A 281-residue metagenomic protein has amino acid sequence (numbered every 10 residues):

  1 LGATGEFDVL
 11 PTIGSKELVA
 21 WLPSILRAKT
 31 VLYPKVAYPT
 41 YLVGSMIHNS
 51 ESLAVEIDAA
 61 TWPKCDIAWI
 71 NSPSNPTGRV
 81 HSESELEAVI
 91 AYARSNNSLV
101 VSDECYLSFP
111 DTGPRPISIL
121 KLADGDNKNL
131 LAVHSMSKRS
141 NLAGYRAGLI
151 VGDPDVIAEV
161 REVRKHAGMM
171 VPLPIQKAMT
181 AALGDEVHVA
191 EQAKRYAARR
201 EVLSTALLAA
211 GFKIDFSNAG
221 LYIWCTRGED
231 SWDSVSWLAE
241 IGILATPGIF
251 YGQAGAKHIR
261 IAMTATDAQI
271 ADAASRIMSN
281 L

Functional and structural regions predicted by a protein language model:
L1-A91, S108-F109, P114-G125: Conserved core of the PLP fold type I
Y33, A54, S102, A245-P247: Hydrophobic residues in well-ordered beta-strands that form the structural core
H48, S95-N96, D126, A210 (+1 more regions): Helix C-cap/helix->beta junction micro-motif
E104-Y106, S135-M136: Short strand-turn motif at the edge of the Rossmann-like AdoMet-binding core
A123-A197, L281: Conserved core segment of the aminotransferase class I/II
D126, E229, E240-T246, Y251-L281: PLP-dependent enzyme catalytic core of the Aspartate aminotransferase-like
Q176, T180, Y196-S204, I214-T226 (+1 more regions): Conserved glycine-rich beta-strand-loop-beta hairpin in the small C-terminal domain of fold type I
